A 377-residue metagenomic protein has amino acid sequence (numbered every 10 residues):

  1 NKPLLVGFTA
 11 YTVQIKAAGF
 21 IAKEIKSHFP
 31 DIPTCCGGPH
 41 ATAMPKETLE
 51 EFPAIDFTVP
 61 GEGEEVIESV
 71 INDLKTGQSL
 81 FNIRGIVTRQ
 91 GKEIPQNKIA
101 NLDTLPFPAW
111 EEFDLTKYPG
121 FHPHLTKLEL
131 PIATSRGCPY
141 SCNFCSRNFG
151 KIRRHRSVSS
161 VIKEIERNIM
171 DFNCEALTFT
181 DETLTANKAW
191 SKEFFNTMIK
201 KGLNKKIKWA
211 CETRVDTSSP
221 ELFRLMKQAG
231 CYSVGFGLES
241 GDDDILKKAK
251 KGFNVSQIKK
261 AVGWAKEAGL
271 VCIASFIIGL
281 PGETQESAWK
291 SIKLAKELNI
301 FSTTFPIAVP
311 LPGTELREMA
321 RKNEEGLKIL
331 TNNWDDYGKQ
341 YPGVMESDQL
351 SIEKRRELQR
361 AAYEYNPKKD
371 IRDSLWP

Functional and structural regions predicted by a protein language model:
N1-K98, P306-V309, G313: Glycine-rich beta-alpha loop elements in corrinoid/cobalamin-binding modules across cobalamin-dependent enzymes
K2-V6, C174, I300: Proline-aspartate-enriched helix->loop->beta-strand connector
V6, V234, T303: Receiver (REC) domain switch-region micro-motif
D31-P33, Y232, V271, F301: Residue-level detector of anion-binding/catalytic polar loops
E47-E51, L222, G282-K296: Catalytic cores of alpha/beta
V87-Q90, E286-P377: C-terminal accessory regions of radical SAM enzymes
P108-I273, K293: Radical SAM [4Fe-4S] cluster-binding motif and immediate context
T183, E212-R214, G241-K247, V262-S287 (+2 more regions): Conserved strand-turn element in the central/C-terminal portion of the radical SAM core barrel that lines
